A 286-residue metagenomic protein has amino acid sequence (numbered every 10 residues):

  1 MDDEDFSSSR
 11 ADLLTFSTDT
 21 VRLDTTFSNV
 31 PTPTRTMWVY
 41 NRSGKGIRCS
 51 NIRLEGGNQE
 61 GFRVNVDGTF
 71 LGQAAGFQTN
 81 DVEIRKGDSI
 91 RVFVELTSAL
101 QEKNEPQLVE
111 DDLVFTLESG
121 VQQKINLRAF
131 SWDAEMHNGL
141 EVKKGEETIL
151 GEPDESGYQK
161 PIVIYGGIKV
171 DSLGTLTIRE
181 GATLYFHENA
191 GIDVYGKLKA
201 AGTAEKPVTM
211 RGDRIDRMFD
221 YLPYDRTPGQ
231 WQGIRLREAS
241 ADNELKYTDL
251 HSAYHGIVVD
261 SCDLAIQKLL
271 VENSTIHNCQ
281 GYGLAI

Functional and structural regions predicted by a protein language model:
M1-A11: A eukaryote-biased signal for short, well-structured alpha-helical docking elements
D2, L14-T25, P31, A75-I286: Beta-strand/loop edge motif enriched in small/polar residues
T32-T34, G44-C49: Short acidic/proline- and small/hydrophobic-mixed sequence motifs that coincide with surface turns and coil-to-beta
V39-S43: Asparagine-centered strand-capping/turn motif at beta-strand->loop junctions
R48, G56, A99-L100: Generic secondary-structure boundary signal with a strong preference for alpha-helix termini
R48, G61-R63, F186, M218-F219: Short active-site-adjacent helix-start/loop capping segments
N51-G56, Y158: Change to "...patches in solvent-exposed regions of secreted, membrane-anchored, or virion-exposed structural
E55-Q78: Short, solvent-exposed loop/linker segments at beta-strand-coil boundaries, enriched for Pro/Gly and Ser/Thr
